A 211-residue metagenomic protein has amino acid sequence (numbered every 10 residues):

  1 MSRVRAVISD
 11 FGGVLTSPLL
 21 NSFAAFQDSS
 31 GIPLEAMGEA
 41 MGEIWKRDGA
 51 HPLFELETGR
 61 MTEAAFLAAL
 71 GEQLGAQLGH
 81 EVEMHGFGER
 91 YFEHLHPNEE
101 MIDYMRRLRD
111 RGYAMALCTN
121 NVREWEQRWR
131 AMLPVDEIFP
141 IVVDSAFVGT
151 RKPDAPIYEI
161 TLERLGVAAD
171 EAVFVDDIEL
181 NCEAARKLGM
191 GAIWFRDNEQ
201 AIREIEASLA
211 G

Functional and structural regions predicted by a protein language model:
M1-R5, S9, V122-R123, Q127-G211: Asp-based, Mg2+/Mn2+-dependent phosphohydrolase catalytic module
S2-I102, D110, V122: N-terminal helical cap/lid subdomain that shapes the substrate entry/recognition surface in HAD-like hydrolases
N21-A25, H51, A65, A69 (+7 more regions): Alpha-helical elements of Rossmann-like donor-binding domains used by nucleotide-donor carbohydrate transfer enzymes
R60-M61, Y113, F147, G166: Residue-level recognition of short, well-ordered coil/turn positions that link secondary-structure elements
T119: Conserved phosphate-coupling serine/threonine residues in phosphotransfer and NTP-handling enzymes
